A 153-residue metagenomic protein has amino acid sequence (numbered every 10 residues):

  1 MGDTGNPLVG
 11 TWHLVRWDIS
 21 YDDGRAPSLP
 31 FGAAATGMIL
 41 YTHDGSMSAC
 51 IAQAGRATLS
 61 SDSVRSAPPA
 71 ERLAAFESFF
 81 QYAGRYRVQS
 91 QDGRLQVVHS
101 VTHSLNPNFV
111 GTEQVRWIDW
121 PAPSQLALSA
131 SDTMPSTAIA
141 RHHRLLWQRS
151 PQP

Functional and structural regions predicted by a protein language model:
M1-A83, V88-P153: Lipid interaction determinants
